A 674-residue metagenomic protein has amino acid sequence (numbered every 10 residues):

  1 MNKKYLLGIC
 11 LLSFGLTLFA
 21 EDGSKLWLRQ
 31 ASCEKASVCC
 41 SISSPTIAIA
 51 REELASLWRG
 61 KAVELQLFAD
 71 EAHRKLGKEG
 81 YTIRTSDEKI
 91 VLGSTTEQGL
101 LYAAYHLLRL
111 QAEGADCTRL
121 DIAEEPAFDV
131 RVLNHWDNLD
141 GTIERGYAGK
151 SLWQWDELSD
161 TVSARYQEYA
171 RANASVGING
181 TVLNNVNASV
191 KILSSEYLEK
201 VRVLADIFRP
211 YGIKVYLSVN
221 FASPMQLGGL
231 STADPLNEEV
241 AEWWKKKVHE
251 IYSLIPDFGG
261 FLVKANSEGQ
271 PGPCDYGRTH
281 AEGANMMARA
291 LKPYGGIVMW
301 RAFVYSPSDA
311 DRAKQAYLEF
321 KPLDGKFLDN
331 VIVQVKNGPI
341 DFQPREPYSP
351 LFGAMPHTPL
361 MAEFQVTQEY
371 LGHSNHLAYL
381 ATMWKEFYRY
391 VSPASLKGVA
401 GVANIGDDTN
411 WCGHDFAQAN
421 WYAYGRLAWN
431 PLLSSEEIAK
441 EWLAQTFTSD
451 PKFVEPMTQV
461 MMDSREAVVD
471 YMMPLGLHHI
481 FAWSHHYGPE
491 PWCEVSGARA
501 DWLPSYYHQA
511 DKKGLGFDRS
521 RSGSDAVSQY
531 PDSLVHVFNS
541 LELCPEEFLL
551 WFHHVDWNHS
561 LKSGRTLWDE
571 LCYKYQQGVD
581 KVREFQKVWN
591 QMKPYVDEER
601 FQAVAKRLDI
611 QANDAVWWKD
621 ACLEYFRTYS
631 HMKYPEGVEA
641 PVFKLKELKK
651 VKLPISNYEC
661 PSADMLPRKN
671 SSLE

Functional and structural regions predicted by a protein language model:
M1-K4: Positively charged n-region of N-terminal signal peptides that target proteins for export
I9, F19-D87, C117-R119: Acidic, contiguous N-terminal accessory segments
D22, P45, I49-E53, L76-G80 (+3 more regions): Feature activates predominantly on carbohydrate-active enzymes
C40-S44, L67-E71, G93-T95, D137 (+3 more regions): Structural motif
E53-K61, H106-G114, L254, A290-Y294 (+4 more regions): Structured segments of extracytoplasmic/periplasmic soluble domains in secreted or envelope-associated proteins
E157, S195, V203, G229-K440 (+2 more regions): Catalytic-core regions of glycoside hydrolase
S395-K669, L673: Catalytic domains of carbohydrate-active enzymes that cleave complex glycans
